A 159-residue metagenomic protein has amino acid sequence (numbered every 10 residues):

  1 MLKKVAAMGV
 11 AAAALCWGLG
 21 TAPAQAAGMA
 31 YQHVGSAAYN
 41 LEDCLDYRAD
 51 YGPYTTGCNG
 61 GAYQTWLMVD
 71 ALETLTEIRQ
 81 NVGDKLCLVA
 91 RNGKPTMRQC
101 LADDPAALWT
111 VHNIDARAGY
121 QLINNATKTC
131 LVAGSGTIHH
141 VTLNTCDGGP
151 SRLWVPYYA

Functional and structural regions predicted by a protein language model:
M1-A26: Secretory targeting and sorting signals
L19, G61, A71-E73, D104 (+2 more regions): Short, solvent-exposed coil/turn segments
T21, T65-M68: Short, charged low-complexity linear segments at domain edges
A26-D50, L67-G93, T110-T137, P156-A159: Extracellular glycan-recognition/adhesion modules and their associated mucin-like linkers
Y51-T65, K94-L108, I138-G149: Short, tandemly repeated low-complexity microdomains enriched for cysteine and small residues
T145-A159: Short, low-complexity, Pro/Ser/Thr/Gly-rich segments in the mature regions of secreted, periplasmic
